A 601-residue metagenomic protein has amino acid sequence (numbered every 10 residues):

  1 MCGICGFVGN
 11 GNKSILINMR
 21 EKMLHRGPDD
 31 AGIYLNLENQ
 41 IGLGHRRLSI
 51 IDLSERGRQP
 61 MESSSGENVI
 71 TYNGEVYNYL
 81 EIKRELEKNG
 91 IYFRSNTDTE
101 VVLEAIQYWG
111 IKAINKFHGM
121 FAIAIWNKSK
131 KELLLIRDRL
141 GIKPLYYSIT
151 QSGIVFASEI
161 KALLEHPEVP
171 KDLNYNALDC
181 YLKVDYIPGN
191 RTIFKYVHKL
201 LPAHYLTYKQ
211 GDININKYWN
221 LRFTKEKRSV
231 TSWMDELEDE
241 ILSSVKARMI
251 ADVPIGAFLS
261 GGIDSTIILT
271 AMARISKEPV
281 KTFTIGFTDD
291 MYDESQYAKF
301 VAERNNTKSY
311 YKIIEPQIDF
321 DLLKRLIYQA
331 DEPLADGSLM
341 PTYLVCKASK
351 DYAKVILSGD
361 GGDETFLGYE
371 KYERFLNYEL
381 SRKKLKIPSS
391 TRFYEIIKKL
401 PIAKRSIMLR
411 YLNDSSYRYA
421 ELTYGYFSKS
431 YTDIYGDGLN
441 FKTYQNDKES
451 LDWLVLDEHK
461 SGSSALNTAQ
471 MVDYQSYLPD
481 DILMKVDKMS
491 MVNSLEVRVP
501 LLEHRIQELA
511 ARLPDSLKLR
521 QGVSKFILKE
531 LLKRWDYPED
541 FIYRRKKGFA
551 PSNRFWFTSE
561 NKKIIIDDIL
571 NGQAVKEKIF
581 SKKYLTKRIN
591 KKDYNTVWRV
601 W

Functional and structural regions predicted by a protein language model:
M1-A330, T342, C346, R534 (+2 more regions): Cysteine-centered catalytic environments shared across enzyme families
M1-I4, N18, E165, V197-P202 (+5 more regions): Adenosyl-5′-phosphate
R26, Y79, I142, L163-H166 (+10 more regions): Phosphate/oxyanion-binding loops and surfaces in catalytic or ligand/nucleic-acid-binding neighborhoods
E85, H166, T365-G368, L509: Residues that scaffold the ATP/ADP-binding catalytic core of kinase and kinase-like folds
R139, Y343-K404, Y477, I482 (+1 more regions): Active-site adenylate/phosphate-handling loop in enzymes that bind or generate adenylated species
K183, M249, E303, Y328-D331 (+8 more regions): Hydrophobic alpha-helix feature that most strongly marks membrane-spanning transmembrane helices and their immediate
K324-Y328, K350, Y372-R374, W556-F557: Short low-complexity, flexible loop/linker segments enriched in glycine and/or proline with clustered acidic
L334-D336: Acceptor-substrate binding/catalytic loop of class I
